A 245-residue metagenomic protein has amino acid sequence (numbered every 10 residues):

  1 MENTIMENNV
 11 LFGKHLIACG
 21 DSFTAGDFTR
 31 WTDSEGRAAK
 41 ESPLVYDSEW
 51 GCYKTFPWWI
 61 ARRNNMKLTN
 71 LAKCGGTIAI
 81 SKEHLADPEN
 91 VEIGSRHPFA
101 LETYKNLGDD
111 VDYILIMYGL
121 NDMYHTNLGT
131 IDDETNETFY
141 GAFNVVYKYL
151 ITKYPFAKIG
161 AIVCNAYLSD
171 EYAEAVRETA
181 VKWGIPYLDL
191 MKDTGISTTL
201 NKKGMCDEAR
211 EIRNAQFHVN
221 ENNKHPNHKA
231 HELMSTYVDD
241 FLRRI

Functional and structural regions predicted by a protein language model:
M1-N3, Y118-G119: Charged, low-complexity intrinsically disordered tails and linkers
N3-W50: Short glycine-rich His-centered loop
G13, G20, G26, A72-G75 (+2 more regions): Glycine-centered flexibility sites
H15, E35-D132: Conserved SGNH/GDSL esterase-like catalytic core that processes O-acyl groups on lipids and polysaccharides
I17, T69, K158-G160: A structural signal for isolated positions on well-ordered beta-strands in alpha/beta enzyme cores
G26, T77-I80, S169, G195-S197: Generic structural signal for helix capping and beta-alpha/helix-loop junctions
G94-I245: Alpha-helical cap/lid subdomain in secreted, periplasmic, or secretory-pathway luminal O-acyl-processing enzymes
